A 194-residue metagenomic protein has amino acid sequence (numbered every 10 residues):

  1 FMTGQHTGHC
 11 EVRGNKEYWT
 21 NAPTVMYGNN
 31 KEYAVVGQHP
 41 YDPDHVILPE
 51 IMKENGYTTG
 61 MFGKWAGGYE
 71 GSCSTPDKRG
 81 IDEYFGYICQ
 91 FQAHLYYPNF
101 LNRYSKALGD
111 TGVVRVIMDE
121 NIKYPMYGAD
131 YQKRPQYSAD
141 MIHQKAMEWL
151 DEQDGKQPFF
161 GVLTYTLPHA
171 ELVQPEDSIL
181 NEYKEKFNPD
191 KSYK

Functional and structural regions predicted by a protein language model:
F1-G14: Active-site nucleophile/metal-coordination loop of metallo-enzymes that catalyze phosphate/sulfate and related
R13-Y57, W65-Q174, K184, N188: Formylglycine-dependent
N181: Glycine-rich dinucleotide-binding loop and its adjacent helix/turn
S192-K194: Membrane-interface transmembrane-helix boundary segments in multi-pass integral membrane proteins
